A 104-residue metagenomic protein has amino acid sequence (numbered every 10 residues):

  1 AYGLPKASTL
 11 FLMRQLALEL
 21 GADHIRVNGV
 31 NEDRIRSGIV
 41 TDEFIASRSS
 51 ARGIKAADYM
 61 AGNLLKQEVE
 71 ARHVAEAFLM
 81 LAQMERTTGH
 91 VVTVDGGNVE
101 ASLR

Functional and structural regions predicted by a protein language model:
P5, M13: Active-site helix of classical SDR
S8: NAD(P)H cofactor-binding loop motif with strongest signal on the N-terminal glycine-rich segment
L18-A22: Alpha-helical segment proximal to the catalytic Tyr-Lys
R26-R36, T93-D95: Conserved SDR Rossmann-fold cofactor-binding beta-strand/turn motif
N31-S47: Short, flexible catalytic-loop segment of classical short-chain dehydrogenase/reductase
S37, A101-S102: Conserved protein kinase catalytic core
S49-R72: Catalytic Tyr-x(3-8)-Lys segment
Q67-V94, V99: C-terminal substrate-recognition "lid" of short-chain dehydrogenase/reductases
